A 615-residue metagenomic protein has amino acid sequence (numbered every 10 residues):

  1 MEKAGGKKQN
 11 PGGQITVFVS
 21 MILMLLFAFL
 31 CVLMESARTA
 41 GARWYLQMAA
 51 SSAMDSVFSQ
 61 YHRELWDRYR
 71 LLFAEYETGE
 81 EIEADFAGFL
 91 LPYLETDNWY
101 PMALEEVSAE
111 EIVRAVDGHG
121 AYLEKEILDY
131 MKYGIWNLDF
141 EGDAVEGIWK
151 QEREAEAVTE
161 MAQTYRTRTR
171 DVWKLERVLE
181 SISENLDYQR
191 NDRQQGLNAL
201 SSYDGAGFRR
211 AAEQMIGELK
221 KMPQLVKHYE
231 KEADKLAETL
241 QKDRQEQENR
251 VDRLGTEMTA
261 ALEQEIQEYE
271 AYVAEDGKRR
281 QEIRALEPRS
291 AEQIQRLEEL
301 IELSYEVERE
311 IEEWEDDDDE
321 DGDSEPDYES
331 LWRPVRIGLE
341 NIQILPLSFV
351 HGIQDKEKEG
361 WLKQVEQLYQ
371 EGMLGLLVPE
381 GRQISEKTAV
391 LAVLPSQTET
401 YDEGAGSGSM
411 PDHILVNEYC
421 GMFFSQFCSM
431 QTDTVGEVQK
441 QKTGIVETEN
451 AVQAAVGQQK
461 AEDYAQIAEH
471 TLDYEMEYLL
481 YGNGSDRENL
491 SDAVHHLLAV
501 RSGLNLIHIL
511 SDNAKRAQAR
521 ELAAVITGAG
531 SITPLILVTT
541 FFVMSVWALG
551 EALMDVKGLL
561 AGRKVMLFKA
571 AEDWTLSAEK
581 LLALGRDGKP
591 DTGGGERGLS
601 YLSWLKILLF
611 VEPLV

Functional and structural regions predicted by a protein language model:
M1-E81: Alpha-helical assembly-interface signal, strongest on the long, hydrophobic N-terminal helix that forms
R63-E64, R70-V615: Long, compositionally biased low-complexity segments
